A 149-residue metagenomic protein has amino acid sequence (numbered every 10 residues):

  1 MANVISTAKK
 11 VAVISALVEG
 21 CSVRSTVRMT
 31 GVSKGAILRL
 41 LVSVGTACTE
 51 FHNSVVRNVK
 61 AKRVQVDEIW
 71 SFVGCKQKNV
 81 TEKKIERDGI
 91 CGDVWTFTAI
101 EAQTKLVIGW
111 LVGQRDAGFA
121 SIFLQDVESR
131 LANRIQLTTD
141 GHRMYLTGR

Functional and structural regions predicted by a protein language model:
M1-R149: Residue-level recognition of single "structural anchor" positions that define or cap local secondary structure
